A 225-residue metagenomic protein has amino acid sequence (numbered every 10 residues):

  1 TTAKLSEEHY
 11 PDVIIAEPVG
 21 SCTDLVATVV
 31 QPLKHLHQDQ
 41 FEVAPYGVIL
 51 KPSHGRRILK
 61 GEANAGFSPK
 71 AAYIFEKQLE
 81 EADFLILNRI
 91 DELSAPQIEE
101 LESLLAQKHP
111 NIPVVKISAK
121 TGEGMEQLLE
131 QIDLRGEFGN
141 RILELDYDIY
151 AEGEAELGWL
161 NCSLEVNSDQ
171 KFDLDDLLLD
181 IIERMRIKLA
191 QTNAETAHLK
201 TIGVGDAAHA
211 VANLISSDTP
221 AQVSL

Functional and structural regions predicted by a protein language model:
T2-H9: Short, well-structured alpha-helical segments in soluble
A3, V30, E102, A106 (+2 more regions): Generic solvent-exposed, charged/amphipathic alpha-helical segments that serve as macromolecular interface scaffolds
H9-K116, E123-Q127, N140: Phosphate/Mg2+-binding loops and adjacent switch elements in nucleotide/diphosphate-handling enzyme cores
L50, S118, G203-G205: A general secondary-structure junction signal
T121-G122, I149: Short, catalytically relevant binding-site loops at active-site mouths
L134-L225: P-loop NTP-binding site
